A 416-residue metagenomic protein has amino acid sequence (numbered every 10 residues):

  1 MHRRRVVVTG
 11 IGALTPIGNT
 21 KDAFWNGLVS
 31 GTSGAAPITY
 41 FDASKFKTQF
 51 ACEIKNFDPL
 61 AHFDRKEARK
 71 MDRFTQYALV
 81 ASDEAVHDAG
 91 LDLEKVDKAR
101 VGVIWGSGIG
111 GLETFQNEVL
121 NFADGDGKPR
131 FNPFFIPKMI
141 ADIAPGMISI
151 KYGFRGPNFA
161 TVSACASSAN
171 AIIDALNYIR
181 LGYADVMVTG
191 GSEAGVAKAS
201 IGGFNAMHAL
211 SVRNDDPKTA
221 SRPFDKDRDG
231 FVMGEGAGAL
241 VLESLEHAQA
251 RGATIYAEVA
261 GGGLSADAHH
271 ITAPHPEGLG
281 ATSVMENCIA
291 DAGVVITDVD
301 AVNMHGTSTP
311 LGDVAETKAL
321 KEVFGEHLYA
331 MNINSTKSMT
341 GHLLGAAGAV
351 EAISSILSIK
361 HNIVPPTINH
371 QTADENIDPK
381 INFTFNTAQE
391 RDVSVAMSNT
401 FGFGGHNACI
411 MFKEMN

Functional and structural regions predicted by a protein language model:
M1-E67, A89, E246-E258, I353-T367 (+1 more regions): ACP-dependent fatty acid/polyketide chain-elongation machinery
M1-V8, K95-K98, A292-D298, Y329 (+1 more regions): Flexible, low-complexity linker/loop segments at domain and module junctions
R5-T9, A36, D215-A292, D300-A301: Condensing-enzyme catalytic core mediating Claisen C-C bond formation in acyl metabolism
V8, T32-S163, S192-G203, D298-G312: Conserved beta-ketoacyl condensing-enzyme motif
G10, L28, S82, V103 (+11 more regions): Conserved small-residue
A78-L91, A144-Y152, P157-E193, F231-A253 (+3 more regions): Active-site-proximal alpha-helical scaffold in enzymes
G125-N132, I173, N177, E193-A250 (+2 more regions): Glycine-/small-residue-rich "gating" segment that lines the acyl/pantetheine channel and substrate pocket
Y183-D229, G262-P276, G306-D313, A330-I381: Acyl-CoA/ACP chain-elongation machinery
